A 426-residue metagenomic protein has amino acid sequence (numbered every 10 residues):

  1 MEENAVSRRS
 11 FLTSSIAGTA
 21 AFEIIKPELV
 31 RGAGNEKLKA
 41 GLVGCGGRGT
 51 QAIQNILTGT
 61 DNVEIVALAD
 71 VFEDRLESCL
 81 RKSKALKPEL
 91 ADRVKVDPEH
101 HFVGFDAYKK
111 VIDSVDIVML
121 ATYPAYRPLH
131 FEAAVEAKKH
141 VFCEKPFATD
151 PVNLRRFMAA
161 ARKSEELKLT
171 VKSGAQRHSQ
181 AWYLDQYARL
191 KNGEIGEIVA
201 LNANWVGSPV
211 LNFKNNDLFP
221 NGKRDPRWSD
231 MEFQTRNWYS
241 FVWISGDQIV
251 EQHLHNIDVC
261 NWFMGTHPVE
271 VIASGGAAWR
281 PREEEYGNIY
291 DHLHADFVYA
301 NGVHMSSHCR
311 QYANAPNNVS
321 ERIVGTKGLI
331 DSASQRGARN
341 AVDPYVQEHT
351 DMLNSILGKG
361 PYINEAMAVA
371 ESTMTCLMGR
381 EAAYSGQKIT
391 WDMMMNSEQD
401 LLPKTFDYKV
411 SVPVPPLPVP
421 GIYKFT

Functional and structural regions predicted by a protein language model:
M1-K139, R155-K168, I422-T426: N-terminal glycine-/serine-/threonine-rich beta1-alpha1-beta2 phosphate-ribose binding loop of Rossmann-like
E3-A5, S14-F22, Q51, E251 (+5 more regions): C-terminal helical cap and adjacent loop that interface with cofactors, partners, or active-site loops
L12, L57, E77-L80, K84 (+9 more regions): Non-transmembrane alpha-helical segments in soluble domains of secreted/periplasmic/extracellular proteins
G44, R48, E166-G287, A313-A315 (+5 more regions): Predominantly a Rossmann-like dinucleotide-binding segment in NAD(P)-dependent oxidoreductases
L68, K145-F147, G174-R177, W205 (+1 more regions): Short strand-turn motif at the edge of the Rossmann-like AdoMet-binding core
K138-H140, E144-P146: Short helix/strand-capping hinge loops at secondary-structure junctions that flank key functional elements
A300-H304, K327: Glycine-centered tight beta-turn/hairpin loop motif at sheet-sheet or coil-to-beta transitions
H304-Y312: Flexible, glycine/threonine-enriched loop-and-boundary segments that flank and lead into catalytic domains of large
